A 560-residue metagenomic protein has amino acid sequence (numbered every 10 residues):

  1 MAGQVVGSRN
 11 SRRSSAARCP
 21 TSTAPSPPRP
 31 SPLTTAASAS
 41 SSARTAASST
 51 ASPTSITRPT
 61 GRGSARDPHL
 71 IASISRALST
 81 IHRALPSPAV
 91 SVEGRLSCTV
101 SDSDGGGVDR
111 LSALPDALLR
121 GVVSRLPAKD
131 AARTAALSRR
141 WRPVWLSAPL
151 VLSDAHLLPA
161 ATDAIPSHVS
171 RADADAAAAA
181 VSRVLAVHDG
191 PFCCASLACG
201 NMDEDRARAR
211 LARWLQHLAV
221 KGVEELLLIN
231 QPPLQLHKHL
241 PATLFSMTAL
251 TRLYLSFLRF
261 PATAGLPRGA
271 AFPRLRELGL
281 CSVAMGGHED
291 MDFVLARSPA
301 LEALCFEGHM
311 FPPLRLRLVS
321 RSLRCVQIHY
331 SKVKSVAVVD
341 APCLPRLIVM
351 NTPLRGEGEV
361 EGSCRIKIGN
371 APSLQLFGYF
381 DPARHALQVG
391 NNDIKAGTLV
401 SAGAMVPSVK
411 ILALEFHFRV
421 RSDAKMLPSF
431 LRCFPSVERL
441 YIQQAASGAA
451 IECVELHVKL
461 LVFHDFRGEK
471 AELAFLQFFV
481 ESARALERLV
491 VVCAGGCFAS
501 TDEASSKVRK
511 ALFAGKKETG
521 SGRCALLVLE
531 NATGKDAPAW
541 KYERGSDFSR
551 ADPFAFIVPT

Functional and structural regions predicted by a protein language model:
A2-R18, T34-A113, F554, V558-T560: CRL adaptor-proximal regions
G61-S75, S79-P86, V90-V319, H329: Leucine-rich repeat
D67-A77, Q444-T560: C-terminal closing repeat unit and adjoining cap/tail of repeat-based domains
F192, V223, L250, L275-L278 (+11 more regions): Conserved hydrophobic position(s) of the canonical leucine-rich repeat
G200, Q231, L253-L258, L278-V283 (+13 more regions): Solvent-exposed loop/turn tips at the surfaces of repeat/solenoid architectures
D203-A209, P233-K238, R259-A264, A284-E289 (+8 more regions): Short, solvent-exposed loop/turn at the beta-strand->alpha-helix junction within individual leucine-rich repeat
A242-M247, L266-R274, M291-P299, R315-L323 (+9 more regions): A structural signal for leucine-rich repeat
